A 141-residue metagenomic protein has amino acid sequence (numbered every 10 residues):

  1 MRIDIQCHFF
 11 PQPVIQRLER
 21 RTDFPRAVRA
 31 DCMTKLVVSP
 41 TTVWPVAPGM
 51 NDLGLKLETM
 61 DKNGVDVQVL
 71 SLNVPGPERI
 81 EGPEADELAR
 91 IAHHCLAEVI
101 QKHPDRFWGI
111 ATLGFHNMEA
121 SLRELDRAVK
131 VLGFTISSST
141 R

Functional and structural regions predicted by a protein language model:
M1-R141: Helix-coil boundary/capping segments in enzymes
